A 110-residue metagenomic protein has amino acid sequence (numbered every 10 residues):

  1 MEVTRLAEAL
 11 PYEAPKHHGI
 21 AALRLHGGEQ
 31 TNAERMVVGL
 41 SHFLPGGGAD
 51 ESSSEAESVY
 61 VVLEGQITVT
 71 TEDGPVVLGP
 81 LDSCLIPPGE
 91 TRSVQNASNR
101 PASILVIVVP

Functional and structural regions predicted by a protein language model:
M1-R35: A short, N-terminal "cap"/entry segment at the start of jelly-roll beta-barrel domains of the cupin/DSBH fold
R24-G27, V37-S54, P88: Conserved short histidine dyad/triad with adjacent acidic residue
V38-S41, L85, R100-P110: A short hydrophobic beta-strand segment most commonly corresponding to one strand of the jelly-roll/cupin
L40-F43, S53-V69: Short, conserved beta-strand element in jelly-roll/cupin
A49-E51, V69-T70, I86, R92-N99: Short beta-strand His + acidic residue motifs that chelate non-heme Fe in jelly-roll/DSBH and cupin folds
E64, E72, V109: Cofactor-binding loop segments of dinucleotide-utilizing enzymes, especially the Rossmann-like FAD- and NAD(P)+-binding
D73-P88: Short acidic-glycine-tyrosine-enriched beta hairpin
